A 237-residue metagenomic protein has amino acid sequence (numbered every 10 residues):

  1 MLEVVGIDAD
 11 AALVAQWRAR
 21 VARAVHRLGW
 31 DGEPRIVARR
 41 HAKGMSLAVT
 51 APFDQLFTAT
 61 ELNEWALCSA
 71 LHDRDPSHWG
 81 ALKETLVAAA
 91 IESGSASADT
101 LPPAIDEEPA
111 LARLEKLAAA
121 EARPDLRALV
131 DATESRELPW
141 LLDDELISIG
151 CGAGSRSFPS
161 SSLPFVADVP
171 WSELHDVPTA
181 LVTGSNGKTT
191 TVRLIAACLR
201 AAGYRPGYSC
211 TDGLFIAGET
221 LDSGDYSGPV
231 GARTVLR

Functional and structural regions predicted by a protein language model:
M1-T179, A201-P206, T211-D212: Preference for protein termini
K116-A119, S185, D222-D225: Hydrophobic alpha-helical scaffolding
R123-P124, T190, S227-V230: Residue-level recognition of alpha-helix initiation/capping sites
A128, A132, L194-A197, T234-V235: Alpha-helical scaffold segments in soluble metabolic enzymes
S172-H175, A197-R237: ATP-dependent carboxylate-amine ligase catalytic core
P178-I195, L199: Glycine-rich phosphate-binding P-loop
